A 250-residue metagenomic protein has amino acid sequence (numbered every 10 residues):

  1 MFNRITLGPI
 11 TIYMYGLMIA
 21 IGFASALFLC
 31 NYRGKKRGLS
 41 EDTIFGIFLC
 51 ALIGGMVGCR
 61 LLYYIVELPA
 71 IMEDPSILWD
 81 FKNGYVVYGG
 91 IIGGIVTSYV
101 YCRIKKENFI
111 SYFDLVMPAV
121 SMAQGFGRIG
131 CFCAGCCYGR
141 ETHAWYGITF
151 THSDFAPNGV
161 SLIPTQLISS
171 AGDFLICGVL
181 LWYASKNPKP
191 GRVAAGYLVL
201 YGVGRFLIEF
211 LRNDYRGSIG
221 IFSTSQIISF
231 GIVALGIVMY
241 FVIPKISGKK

Functional and structural regions predicted by a protein language model:
M1-K250: A feature for loop-to-transmembrane-helix boundaries and adjacent hydrophobic helices in multi-pass integral membrane
